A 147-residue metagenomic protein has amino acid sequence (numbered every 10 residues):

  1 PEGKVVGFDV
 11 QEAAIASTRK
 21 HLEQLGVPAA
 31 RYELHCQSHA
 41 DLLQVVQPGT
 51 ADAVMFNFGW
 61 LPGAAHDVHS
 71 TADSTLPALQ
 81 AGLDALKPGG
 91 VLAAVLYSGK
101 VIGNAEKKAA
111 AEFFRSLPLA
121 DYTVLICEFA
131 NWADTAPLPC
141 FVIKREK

Functional and structural regions predicted by a protein language model:
K4-D9: Conserved SAM-binding motif I beta-strand of class I
A16-G49: S-adenosyl-L-methionine
D41, W60-L61, Y97-I102: Short "lid" loop at the C-terminus of a central beta-strand within the Rossmann-like core of SAM-dependent
V45, K100-K147: Class I S-adenosyl-L-methionine
F56-A78: Mobile active-site "lid"/loop adjacent to the S-adenosyl-L-methionine
G82: Class I S-adenosylmethionine-dependent transferase superfamily signal
A85, G89-L96: Conserved beta-strand signature within the Rossmann-like core of class I S-adenosyl-L-methionine
